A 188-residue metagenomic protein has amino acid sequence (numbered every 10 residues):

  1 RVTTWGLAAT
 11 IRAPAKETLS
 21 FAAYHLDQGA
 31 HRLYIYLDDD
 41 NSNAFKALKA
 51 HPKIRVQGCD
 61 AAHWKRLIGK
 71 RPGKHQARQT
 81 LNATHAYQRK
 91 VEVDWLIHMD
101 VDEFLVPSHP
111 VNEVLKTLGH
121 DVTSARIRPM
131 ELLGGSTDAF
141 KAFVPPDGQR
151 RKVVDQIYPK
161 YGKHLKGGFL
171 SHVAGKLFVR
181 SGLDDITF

Functional and structural regions predicted by a protein language model:
R1-L26: N-proximal low-complexity "stem/linker" segments adjacent to membrane-targeting elements
E17-F21, N82-H85, D100, V114: Short, hydrophobic/aromatic alpha-helical segments in well-folded domains
H31-D40, Q57-A61: Short beta-strand/loop segment that forms part of the nucleotide-sugar
H31-R32, D94, T123: Short acidic/polar active-site loop segments enriched in Thr and Asp
D40-N41, A62-H63, D102-F104, M130-L133 (+1 more regions): Short, solvent-exposed loop/turn segments at secondary-structure junctions
N43-W95: Active-site-proximal specificity loops/subdomain of glycosyltransferases
Q76, T80, P107-F188: Catalytic-site signature of metal-activated, phosphate-bearing donor transferases, centered on the GT-A/GT-A-like
V93-V106: Short beta-strand-to-loop acidic/aromatic patch adjacent to the donor-nucleotide binding site
